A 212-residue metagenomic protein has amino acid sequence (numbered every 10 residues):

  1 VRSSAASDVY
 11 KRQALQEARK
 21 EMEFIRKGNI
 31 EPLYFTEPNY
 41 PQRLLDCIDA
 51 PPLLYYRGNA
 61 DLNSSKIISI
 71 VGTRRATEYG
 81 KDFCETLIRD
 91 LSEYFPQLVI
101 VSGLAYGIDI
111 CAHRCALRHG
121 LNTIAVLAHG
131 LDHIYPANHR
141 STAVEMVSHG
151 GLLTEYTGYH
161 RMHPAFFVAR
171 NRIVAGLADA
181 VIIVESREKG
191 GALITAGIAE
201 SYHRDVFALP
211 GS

Functional and structural regions predicted by a protein language model:
V1, Q16-K20, N39, D49: Generic alpha-helix structural propensity
V1-A6, Y10: Single conserved hydrophobic/aromatic residue that forms the stacking wall/gate of nucleotide- or nucleobase-binding
A14-P32: Glycine-rich, N-terminal phosphate-binding loop and its surrounding beta-alpha-beta segment
G28, Y34-S212: Glycine-biased, small-residue-rich flexible motifs in mid-sequence functional cores and linkers
